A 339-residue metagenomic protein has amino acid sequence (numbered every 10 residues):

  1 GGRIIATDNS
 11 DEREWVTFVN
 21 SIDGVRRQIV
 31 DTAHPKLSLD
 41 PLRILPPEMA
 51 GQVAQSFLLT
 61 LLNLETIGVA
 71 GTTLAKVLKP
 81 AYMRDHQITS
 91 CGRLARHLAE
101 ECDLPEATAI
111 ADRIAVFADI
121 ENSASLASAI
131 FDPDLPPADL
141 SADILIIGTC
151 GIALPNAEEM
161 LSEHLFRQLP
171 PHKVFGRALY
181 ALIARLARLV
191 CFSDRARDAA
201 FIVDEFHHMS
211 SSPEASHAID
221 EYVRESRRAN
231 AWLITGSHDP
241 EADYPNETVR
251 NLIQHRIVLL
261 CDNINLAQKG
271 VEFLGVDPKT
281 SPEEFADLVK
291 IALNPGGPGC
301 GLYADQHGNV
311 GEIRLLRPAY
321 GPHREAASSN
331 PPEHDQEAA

Functional and structural regions predicted by a protein language model:
G2, G24-V25, R197, A229-A231 (+2 more regions): Short glycine-/polar-rich loops that comprise or flank the Walker A/P-loop and associated switch/sensor motifs
G2-E14: Short beta-strand-centered segment that lines the nucleotide-binding/catalytic pocket of NTP-utilizing
I4, A200, I234: Hydrophobic "anchor" residues on beta-strands that sit immediately upstream of conserved functional sites
N9, D204-E205, A231, T235-D243 (+1 more regions): Conserved H-loop
D11-D23, I29-R224, A231, K290-H307: P-loop NTPase motor domains
W15-I22, A242-L252: Short regulatory helix/loop adjacent to the ATP-binding pocket of P-loop NTPases
V53-T89, Y244-A339: P-loop NTPase motor core of the ASCE superfamily
R224-E225, V249: Hydrophobic/aromatic ligand-binding patch that stacks against planar heteroaromatic rings of cofactors or nucleotides
